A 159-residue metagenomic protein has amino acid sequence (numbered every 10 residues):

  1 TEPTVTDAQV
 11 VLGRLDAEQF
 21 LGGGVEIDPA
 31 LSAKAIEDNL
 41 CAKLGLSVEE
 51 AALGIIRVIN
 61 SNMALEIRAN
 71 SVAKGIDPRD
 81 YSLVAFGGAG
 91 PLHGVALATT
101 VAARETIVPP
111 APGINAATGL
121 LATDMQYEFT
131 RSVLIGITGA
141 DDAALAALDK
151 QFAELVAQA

Functional and structural regions predicted by a protein language model:
T1-A159: N-terminally biased helix-coil "hinge/interface" segments that flank
